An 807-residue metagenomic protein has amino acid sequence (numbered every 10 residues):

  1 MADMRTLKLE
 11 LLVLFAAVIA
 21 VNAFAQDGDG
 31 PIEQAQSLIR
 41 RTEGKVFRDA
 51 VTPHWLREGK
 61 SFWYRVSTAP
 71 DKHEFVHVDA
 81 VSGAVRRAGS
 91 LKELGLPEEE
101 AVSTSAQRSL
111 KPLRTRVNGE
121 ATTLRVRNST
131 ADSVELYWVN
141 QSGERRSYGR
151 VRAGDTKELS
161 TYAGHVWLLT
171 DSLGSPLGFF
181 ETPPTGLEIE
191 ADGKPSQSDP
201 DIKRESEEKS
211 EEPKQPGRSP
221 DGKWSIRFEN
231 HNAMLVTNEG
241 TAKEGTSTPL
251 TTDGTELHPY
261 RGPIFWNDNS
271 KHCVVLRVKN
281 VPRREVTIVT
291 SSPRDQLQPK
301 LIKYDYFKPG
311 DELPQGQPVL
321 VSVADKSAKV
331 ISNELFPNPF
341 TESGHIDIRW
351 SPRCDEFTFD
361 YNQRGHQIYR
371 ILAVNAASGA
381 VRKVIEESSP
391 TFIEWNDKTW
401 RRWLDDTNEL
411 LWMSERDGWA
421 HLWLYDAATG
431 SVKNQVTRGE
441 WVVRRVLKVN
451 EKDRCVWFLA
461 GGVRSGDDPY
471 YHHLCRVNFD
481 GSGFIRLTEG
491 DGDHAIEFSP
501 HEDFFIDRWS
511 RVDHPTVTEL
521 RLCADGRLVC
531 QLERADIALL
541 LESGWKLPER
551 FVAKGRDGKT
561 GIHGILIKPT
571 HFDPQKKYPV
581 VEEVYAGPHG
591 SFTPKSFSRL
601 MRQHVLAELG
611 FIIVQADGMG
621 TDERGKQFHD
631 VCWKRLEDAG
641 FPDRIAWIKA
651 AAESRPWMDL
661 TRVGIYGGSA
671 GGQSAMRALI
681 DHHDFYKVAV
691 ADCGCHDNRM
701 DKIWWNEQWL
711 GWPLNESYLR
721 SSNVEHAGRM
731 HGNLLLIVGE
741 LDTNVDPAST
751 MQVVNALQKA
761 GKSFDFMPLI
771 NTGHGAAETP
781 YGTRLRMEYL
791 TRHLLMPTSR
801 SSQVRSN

Functional and structural regions predicted by a protein language model:
K45, E58, P70, G83 (+12 more regions): Alpha/beta-hydrolase-fold serine-hydrolase catalytic core, especially in secreted/extracellular enzymes
K45-F47, E98, S210, G254-R261 (+5 more regions): Short glycine-/Asp-/Thr-/Trp-enriched loop segments that recur within the blades of beta-propeller repeat domains
P53, D347, C354, D360 (+1 more regions): Serine-hydrolase catalytic core recognition
H54-K60, P216-W224, P263-H272, D347-F357 (+4 more regions): Blade-terminus and WD-like Trp-Asp/Gly-His loop motifs, strongest in beta-propeller folds
V66-K72, K223-M234, L250-R261, L276-G316 (+10 more regions): A flexible loop/linker signature enriched in serine peptidases of the S9 family
V81-V102, S247-F265, V275-N333, A524-A538 (+1 more regions): Predominantly five- to eight-bladed beta-propeller fold
L124-T130: Asparagine-centered strand-capping/turn motif at beta-strand->loop junctions
S172-Q197, V289, Q296: Structured interaction patches on ligand/partner-binding surfaces of diverse proteins
